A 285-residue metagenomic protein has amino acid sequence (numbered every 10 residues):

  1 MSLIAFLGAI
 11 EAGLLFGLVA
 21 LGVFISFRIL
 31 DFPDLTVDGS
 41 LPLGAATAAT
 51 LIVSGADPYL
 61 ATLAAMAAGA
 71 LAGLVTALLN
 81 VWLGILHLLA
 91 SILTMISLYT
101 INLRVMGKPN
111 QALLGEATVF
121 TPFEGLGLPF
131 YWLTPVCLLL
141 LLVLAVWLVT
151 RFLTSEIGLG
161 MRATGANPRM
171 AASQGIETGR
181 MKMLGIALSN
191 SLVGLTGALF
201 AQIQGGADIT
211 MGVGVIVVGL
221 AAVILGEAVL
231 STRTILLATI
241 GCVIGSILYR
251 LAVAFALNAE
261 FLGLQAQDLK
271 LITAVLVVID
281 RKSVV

Functional and structural regions predicted by a protein language model:
I4-D57, T62, T76-G84, I224-L236: Single transmembrane alpha-helix segments in multi-pass membrane proteins
A20, A45-A49, Y99-T100, L138-V149 (+4 more regions): Hydrophobic core segments of alpha-helical transmembrane domains in multi-pass membrane transport and ion-translocation
V23, A56-I96, L142-L144, I244-G245 (+1 more regions): Alpha-helical transmembrane segments within multi-pass membrane transporters and channels
R28-P33, A72-G115, F123-E124, G205-I209 (+1 more regions): Short loop segments and helix-boundary regions at transmembrane helix junctions of multi-pass inner-membrane proteins
A72, F130-I216: Helix-loop-helix "hairpin" substructures at the membrane interface of multi-pass membrane proteins
H87, S91-T154, L184, A207 (+2 more regions): Transmembrane helix-bundle core of multi-pass membrane transporters and related energy-transducing complexes
W147, A166-R180, R233, I240 (+1 more regions): Cytosolic-side transmembrane-helix boundaries in multi-pass membrane proteins
V193-K270: Transmembrane alpha-helical segments in multi-pass inner-membrane proteins
